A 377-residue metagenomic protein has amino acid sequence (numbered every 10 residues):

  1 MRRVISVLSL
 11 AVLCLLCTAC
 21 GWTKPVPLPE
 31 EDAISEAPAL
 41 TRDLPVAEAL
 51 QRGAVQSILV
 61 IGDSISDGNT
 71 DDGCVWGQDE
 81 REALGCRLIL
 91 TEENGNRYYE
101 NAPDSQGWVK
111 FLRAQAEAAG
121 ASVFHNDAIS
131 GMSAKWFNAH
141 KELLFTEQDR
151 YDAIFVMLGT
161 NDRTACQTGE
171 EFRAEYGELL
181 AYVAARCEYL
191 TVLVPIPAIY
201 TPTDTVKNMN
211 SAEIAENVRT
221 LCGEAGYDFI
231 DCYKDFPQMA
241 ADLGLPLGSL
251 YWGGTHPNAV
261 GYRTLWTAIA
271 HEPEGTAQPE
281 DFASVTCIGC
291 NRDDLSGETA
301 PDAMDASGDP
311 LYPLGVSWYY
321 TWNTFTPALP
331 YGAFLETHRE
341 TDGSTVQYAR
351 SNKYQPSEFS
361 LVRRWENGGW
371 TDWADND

Functional and structural regions predicted by a protein language model:
L16-A19: C-terminal motif of bacterial Sec signal peptides marking the signal peptidase cleavage site
G21-P27: Bacterial lipoprotein signal-peptidase II cleavage site
L28-N126, L143-Q148: Serine-esterase "nucleophile elbow" of acetyl-processing enzymes
S57-D67, V123-A128, D152-L158, L190-P195 (+1 more regions): Structural recognition of the beta-strand scaffold that forms the well-ordered cores of secreted hydrolase catalytic
D67-C74, I129, S133-R173, I196-I199: Oxyanion-hole/transition-state-stabilizing segment in secreted/luminal serine hydrolases and related acyltransferases
F155-N161, L180-E216: Active-site segments of SGNH/GDSL-like serine hydrolases that catalyze O-acetyl group transfer/hydrolysis on lipids
A198-D281: Catalytic His-Asp segment of secreted/periplasmic serine-dependent ester chemistry enzymes
D281-L361, W365-D377: Glycine-rich, flexible loop motifs
